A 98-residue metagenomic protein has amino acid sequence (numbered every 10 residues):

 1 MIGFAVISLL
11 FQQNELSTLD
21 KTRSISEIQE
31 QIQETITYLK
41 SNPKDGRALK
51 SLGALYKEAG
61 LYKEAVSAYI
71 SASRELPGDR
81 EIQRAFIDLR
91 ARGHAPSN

Functional and structural regions predicted by a protein language model:
M1-E30: Long, contiguous interaction/recruitment modules in multidomain scaffold/adaptor proteins
